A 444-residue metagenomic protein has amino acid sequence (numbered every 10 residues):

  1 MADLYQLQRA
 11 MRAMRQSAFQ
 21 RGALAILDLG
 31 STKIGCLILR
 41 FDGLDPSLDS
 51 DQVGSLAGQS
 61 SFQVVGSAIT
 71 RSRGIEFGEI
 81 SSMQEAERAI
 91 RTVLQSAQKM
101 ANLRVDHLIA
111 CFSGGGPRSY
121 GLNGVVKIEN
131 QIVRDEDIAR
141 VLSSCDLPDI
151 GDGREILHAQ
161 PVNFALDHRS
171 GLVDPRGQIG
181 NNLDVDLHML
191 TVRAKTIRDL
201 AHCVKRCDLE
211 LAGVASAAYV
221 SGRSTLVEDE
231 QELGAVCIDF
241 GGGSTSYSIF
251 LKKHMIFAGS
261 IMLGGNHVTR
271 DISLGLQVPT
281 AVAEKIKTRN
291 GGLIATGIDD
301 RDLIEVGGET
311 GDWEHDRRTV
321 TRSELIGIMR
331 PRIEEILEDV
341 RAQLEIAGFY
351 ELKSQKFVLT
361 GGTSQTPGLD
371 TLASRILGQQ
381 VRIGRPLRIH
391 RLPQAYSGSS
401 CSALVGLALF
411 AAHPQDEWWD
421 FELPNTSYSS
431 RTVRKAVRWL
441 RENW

Functional and structural regions predicted by a protein language model:
M1-V236, H254-M255, G265, P279-I326 (+5 more regions): Nucleotide/phosphate-binding catalytic cleft detector across ATP-hydrolyzing and phosphate-transferring enzymes
A110, I272, L359: Short, conserved catalytic/metal-binding motifs centered on acidic residues
R134-E136, I261-L274, L369-D370, L377-R385: Gly/Ser/Thr-rich active-site loops/lids in small-molecule metabolic enzymes that frequently grip phosphoryl groups
M189, I238, I261, M329 (+2 more regions): Glycine- and other small-residue-rich loops at beta-strand/loop junctions that grip anionic moieties
L233-G275: Glycine-rich phosphate-binding loop of actin/hexokinase-like ATP-binding domains
I249-L251, G259-S260, G308, G361-T363 (+1 more regions): Active-site proximal loops enriched in glycine and acidic residues that flank catalytic Cys/His/Asp and coordinate
G264, V268, Q365, S400-G406: Catalytic-loop motifs flanking and including active-site residues across diverse enzymes
E314-R391, Y396: C-terminal structural cap/anchor segments
